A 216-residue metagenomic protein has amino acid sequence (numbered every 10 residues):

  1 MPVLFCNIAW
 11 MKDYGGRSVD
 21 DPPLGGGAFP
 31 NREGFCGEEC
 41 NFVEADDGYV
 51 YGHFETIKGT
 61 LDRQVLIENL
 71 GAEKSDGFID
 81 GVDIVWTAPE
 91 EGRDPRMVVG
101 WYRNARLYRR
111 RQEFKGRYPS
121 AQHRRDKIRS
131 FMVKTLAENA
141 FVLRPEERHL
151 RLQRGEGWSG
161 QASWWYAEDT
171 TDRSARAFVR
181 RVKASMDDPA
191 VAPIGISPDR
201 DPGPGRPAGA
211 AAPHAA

Functional and structural regions predicted by a protein language model:
M1-N41, Q112-A216: Contiguous surface segments at macromolecular interaction interfaces
L24-P145: Structured alpha/beta reader/binder surfaces that contact nucleic acids or chromatin modification marks
